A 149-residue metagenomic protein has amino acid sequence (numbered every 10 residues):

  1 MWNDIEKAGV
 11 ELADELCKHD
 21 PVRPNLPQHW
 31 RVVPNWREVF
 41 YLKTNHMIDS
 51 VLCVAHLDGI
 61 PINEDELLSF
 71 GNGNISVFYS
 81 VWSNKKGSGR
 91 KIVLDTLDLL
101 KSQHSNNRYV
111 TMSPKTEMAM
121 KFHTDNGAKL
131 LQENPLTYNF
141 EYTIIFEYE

Functional and structural regions predicted by a protein language model:
M1-R31, Y41: Short amphipathic alpha-helix that is part of the acyltransferase structural core
H29-S50, A55-D58: A short helix-loop-beta-strand connector motif used in the catalytic cores of GNAT acetyltransferases and, in some
V51-S76: Conserved acyl-donor/pantetheine-binding loop and adjacent beta-alpha core of acyl/acetyltransferases and related
S83-S102, D125: Conserved acetyl-CoA-binding loop-helix of GNAT-fold acetyltransferases
V110-K121, L136-N139: Conserved beta-strand-loop-alpha-helix junction that forms the acyl-donor binding cleft
K121-K129: Short, aromatic/basic amphipathic alpha-helical patches
K129-T143: Conserved catalytic-core motifs of GNAT/GCN5-like acyltransferases
